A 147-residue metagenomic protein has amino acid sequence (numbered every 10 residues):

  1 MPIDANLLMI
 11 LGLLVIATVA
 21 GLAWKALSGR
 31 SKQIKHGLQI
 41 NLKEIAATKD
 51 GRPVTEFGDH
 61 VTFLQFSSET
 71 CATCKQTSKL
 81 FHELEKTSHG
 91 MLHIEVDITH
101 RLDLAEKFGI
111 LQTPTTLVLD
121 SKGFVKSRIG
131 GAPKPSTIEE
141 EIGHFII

Functional and structural regions predicted by a protein language model:
M1-I45: N-terminal targeting signals for export/organelle localization
L42-P53, D59: Anionic-ligand binding region
E56-E69: Short active-site neighborhood of thiol/selenol oxidoreductases, capturing the structured segment around
S68-K79: Conserved redox-active cysteine motifs that mediate thiol-disulfide chemistry, especially di-cysteine Cys-X(1-2)-Cys
H89-D103: Thiol-based oxidoreductase modules, predominantly thioredoxin-like and allied folds used for disulfide exchange
V96, F108-G109, K126-S127: Cys/His-clustered metal-coordination modules, chiefly Zn-binding fingers
G109-L117: Structural micro-motif
V118-I147: Non-catalytic, surface beta->alpha helical segment in thiol-disulfide oxidoreductase systems
